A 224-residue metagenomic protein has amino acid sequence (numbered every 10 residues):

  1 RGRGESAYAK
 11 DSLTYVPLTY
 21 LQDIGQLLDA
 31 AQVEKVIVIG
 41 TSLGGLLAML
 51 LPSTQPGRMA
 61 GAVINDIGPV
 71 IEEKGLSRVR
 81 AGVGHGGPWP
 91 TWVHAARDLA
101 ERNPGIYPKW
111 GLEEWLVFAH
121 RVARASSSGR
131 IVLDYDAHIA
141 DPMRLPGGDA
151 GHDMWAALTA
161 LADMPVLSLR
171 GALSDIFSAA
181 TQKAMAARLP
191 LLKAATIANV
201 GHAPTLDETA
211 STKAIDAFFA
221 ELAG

Functional and structural regions predicted by a protein language model:
R1-R3, G68, V200-G201: Short beta-to-alpha linker loops that shape the active-site pocket of alpha/beta-hydrolase fold enzymes
G2-I39: Active-site loop/oxyanion-hole signature of alpha/beta-hydrolase fold enzymes
A31-E73: Conserved hydrolase catalytic core segment
I67-R97: A catalytic-pocket lid/entrance helix-loop region that shapes and gates access to the active site across common
P90-L145: Conserved alpha/beta-hydrolase catalytic His-Asp/Glu region
A125-A187: Conserved serine/cysteine hydrolase catalytic core
R188-N199: Catalytic histidine neighborhood in serine/cysteine hydrolases with alpha/beta-hydrolase-type architecture
V200-T209: Catalytic histidine-centered segment of alpha/beta-hydrolase-like enzymes
